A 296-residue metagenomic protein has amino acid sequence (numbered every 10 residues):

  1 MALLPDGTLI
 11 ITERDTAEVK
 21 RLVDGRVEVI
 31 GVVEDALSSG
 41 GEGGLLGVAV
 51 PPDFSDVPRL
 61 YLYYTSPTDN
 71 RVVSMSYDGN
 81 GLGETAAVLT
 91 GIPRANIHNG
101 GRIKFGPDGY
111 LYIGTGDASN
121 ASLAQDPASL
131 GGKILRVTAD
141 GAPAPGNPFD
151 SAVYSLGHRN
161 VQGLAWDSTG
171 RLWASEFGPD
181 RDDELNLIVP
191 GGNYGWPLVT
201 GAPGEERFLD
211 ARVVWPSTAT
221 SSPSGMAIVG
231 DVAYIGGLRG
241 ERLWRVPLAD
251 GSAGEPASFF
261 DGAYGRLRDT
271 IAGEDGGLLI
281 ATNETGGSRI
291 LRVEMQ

Functional and structural regions predicted by a protein language model:
M1-N120, G163-A165, R171-G178, A219-D250 (+1 more regions): Acidic, Gly/Ser/Thr-rich repeat motifs that build Ca2+-stabilized beta-propeller blades
R14-R21, L135, R171-L172, D182-L198: Conserved beta-strand/short-helix segments that make up beta-rich extracellular adhesion/recognition modules
L22-S39, M75-R94, L130-N160, L198-A219 (+1 more regions): Blade-edge beta-strand/turn elements of extracellular beta-propeller and related beta-sheet repeat scaffolds
G101, Q125-A128, A152: A generic "alpha-helical surface" signal
I113-G131, D182-N186: Short, conserved, GDST-rich strand-edge loop motifs in beta-rich repeat architectures
S155-F177, D182-P190: Acidic, glycine-rich loop-and-beta core segments that form the ion-binding/anion-interacting portion of active sites
R266-D269: Repeated scaffold domains used in trafficking and secretory/extracellular systems, primarily beta-propellers
